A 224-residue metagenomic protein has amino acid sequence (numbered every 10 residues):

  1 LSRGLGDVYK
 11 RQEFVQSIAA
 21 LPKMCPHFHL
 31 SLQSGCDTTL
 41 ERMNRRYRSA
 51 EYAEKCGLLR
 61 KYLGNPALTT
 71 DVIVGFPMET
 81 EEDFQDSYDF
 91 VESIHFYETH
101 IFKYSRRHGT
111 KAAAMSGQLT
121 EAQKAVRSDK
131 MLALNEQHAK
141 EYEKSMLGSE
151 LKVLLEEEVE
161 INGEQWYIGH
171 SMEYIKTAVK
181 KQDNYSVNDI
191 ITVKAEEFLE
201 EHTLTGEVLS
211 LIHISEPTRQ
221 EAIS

Functional and structural regions predicted by a protein language model:
L1-Y9, I212-S224: Single conserved hydrophobic/aromatic residue that forms the stacking wall/gate of nucleotide- or nucleobase-binding
R3-E98, Y104-Q123: Conserved non-cysteine loop/helix-boundary elements of the Radical SAM core domain that shape
F28-L30, T99, L155, K194-A195: OB-fold and OB-like beta-barrel modules that bind single-stranded nucleic acids
T39, I168, A222: Conserved beta-strand positions that form and line the central face of beta-propeller blades
A114-L211, S215: Terminal RNA-binding accessory module
